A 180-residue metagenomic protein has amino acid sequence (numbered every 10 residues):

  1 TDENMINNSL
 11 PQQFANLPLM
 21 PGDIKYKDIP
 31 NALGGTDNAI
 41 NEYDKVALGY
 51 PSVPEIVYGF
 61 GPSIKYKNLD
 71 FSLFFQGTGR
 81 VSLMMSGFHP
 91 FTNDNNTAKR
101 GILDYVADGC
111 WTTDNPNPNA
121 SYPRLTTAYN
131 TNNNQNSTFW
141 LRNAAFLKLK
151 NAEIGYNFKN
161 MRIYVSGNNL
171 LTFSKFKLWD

Functional and structural regions predicted by a protein language model:
T1-V53, D70-N143: Surface-exposed, extracytoplasmic segments of Gram-negative outer-membrane nutrient-acquisition systems
P54-I56, F60, I64-D70: P-loop NTPase catalytic cores that bind/hydrolyze ATP
P54-Y58, L141, A145-K150: Residues that define the transmembrane beta-barrel architecture of outer-membrane proteins
G61-S63, E153-G155, S166: Outer-membrane beta-barrel architecture
Y66-N68, G77-V81, N151, G167-S174: Transmembrane beta-strands of outer-membrane beta-barrel pores
N68-S72, N160-M161: Repeated loop/turn-to-beta-strand initiation elements of outer-membrane beta-barrel proteins
G101, M161-I163: Carboxylate/His-rich catalytic cores and anion/metal-binding grooves
F176-D180: Predominantly the C-terminal beta-signal and adjacent terminal strand-loop region of outer-membrane beta-barrel
